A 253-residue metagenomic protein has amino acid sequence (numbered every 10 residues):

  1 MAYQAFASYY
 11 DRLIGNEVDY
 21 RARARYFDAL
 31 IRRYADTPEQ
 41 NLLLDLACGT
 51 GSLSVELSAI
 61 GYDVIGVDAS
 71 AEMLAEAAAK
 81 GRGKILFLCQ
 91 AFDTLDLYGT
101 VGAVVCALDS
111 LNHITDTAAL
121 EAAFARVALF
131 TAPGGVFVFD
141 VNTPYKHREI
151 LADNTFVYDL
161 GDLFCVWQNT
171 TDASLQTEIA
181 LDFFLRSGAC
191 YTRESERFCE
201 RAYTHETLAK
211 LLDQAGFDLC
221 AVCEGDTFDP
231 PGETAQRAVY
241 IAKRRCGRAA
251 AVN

Functional and structural regions predicted by a protein language model:
M1-P38: Conserved class I S-adenosyl-L-methionine
E39-A47: Conserved class I S-adenosyl-L-methionine
L44, G51-T94: Class I SAM-dependent methyltransferase SAM/SAH-binding core
D96-A103: A short acidic, Gly/Pro-enriched loop at the edge of an enzyme's catalytic core that lines a small-molecule cofactor
E121-P133: A short glycine-rich, Lys/Arg-flanked "PGG" loop and its adjoining helix->strand segment in the class I
V138-L211: SAM-dependent methyltransferase
H205-N253: C-terminal lobe and adjacent flexible extensions of AdoMet/dcAdoMet transferase-like proteins
